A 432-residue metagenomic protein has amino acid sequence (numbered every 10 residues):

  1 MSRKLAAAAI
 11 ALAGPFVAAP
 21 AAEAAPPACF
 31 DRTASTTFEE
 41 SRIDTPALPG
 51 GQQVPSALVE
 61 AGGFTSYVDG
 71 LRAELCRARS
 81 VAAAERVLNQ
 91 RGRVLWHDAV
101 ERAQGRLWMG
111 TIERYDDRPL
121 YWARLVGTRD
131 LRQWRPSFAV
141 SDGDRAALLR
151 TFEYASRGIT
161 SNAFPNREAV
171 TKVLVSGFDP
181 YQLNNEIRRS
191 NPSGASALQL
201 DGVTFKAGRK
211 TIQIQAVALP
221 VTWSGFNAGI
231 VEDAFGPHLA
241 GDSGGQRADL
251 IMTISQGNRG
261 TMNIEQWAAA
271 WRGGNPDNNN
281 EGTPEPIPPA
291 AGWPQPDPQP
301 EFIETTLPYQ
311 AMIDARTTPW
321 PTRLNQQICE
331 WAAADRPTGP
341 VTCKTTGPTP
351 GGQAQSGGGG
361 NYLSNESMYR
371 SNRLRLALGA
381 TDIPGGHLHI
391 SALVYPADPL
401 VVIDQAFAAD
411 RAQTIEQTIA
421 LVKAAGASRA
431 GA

Functional and structural regions predicted by a protein language model:
M1-A24: Secretory targeting and sorting signals
A25-A354, L376-A377, D382, L393 (+2 more regions): N-terminal catalytic or cofactor-binding beta/alpha core of small enzyme domains
E265, M368, H389: Residues in well-ordered beta-strands of folded domains
G359-S371: Substrate-gating cap/lid alpha-helix
Y369-R373, S391-Y395: Short Gly/Pro-enriched loop/turn and capping motifs at secondary-structure junctions
